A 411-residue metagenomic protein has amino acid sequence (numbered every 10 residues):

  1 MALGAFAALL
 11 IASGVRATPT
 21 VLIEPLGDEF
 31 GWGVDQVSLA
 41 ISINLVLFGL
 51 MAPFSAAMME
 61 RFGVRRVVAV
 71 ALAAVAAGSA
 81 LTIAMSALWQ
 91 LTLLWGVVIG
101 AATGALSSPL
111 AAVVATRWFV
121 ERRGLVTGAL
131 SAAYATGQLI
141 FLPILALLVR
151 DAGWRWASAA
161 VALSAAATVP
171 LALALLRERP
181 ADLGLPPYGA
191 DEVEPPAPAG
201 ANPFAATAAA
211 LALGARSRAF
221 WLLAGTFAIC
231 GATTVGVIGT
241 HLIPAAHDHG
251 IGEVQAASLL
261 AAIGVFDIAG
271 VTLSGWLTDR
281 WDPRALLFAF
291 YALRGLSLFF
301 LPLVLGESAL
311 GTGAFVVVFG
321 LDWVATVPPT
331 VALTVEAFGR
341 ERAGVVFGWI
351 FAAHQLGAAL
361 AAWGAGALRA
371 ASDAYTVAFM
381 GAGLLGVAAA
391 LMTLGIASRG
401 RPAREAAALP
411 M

Functional and structural regions predicted by a protein language model:
P19-I23, A212-V271, A361: Extracytoplasmic gate region of multi-pass secondary transporters
L26, A105-F119, A325-F338: Intracellular juxtamembrane helix-capping segments at the cytosolic ends of symmetry-related transmembrane helices
L26-G27, M58-M59, I140, I144-A152 (+3 more regions): Interfacial helix-cap and linker-helix signal at transmembrane-aqueous boundaries of multi-pass secondary transporters
M51-V64, V271-D282, R369-A370: Helix-to-loop junctions at the C-terminal end of transmembrane segments in multipass secondary transporters
A73-S86, L293-G306: C-terminal ends and interior cores of transmembrane alpha-helices in multi-pass membrane transporters/permeases
G78, Q90-L106, A228-I229, G311-A325: Hydrophobic core of transmembrane alpha-helices in multi-pass small-molecule transporters, especially MFS/SLC-type
W95-A132: Cytoplasmic helix-loop-helix junction between adjacent transmembrane helices in 12-TM secondary transporters
L130-A181: Helix-loop-helix hairpin linking two adjacent transmembrane segments in secondary transporters
